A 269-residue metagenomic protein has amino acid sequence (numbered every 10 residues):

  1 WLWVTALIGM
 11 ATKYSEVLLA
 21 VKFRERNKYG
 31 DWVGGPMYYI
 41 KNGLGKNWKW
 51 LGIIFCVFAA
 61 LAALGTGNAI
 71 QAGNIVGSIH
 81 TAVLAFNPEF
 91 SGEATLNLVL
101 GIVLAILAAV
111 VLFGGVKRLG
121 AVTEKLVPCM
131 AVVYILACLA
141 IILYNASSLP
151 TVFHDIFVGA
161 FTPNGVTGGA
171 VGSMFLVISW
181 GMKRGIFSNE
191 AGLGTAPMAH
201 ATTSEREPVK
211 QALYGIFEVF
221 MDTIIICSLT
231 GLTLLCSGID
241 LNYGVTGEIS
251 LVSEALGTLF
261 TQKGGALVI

Functional and structural regions predicted by a protein language model:
W1, K46-A62, L100-V103, V133 (+3 more regions): Select transmembrane alpha-helical segments in multipass membrane proteins
W1-G9, V21, G30, Y38 (+11 more regions): Alpha-helical transmembrane segments of multi-pass membrane proteins, especially transporters and channels
T5-G30, M37, K41-G73, H80-V111 (+1 more regions): Helix-loop-helix module between adjacent transmembrane segments
E16-K22, L139-D155, V166-G169, A201-E205 (+1 more regions): Extracellular/periplasmic helix-exit of transmembrane alpha-helices
A20-R26, V111, Y144, G185-A191 (+2 more regions): Helix-loop junctions at the membrane interface of multi-pass solute transporters
R24, Y29, I70, N74 (+4 more regions): Transmembrane alpha-helical segments and their short flanking loops that form helix-hairpins/helix-helix interfaces
W32-Y39, V127-L139, T223-C227: Small-residue-rich segments of transmembrane alpha-helices in multi-pass membrane proteins, especially helix faces
A72-I79, T95-F157: Membrane-interface loop-to-helix entry segments
